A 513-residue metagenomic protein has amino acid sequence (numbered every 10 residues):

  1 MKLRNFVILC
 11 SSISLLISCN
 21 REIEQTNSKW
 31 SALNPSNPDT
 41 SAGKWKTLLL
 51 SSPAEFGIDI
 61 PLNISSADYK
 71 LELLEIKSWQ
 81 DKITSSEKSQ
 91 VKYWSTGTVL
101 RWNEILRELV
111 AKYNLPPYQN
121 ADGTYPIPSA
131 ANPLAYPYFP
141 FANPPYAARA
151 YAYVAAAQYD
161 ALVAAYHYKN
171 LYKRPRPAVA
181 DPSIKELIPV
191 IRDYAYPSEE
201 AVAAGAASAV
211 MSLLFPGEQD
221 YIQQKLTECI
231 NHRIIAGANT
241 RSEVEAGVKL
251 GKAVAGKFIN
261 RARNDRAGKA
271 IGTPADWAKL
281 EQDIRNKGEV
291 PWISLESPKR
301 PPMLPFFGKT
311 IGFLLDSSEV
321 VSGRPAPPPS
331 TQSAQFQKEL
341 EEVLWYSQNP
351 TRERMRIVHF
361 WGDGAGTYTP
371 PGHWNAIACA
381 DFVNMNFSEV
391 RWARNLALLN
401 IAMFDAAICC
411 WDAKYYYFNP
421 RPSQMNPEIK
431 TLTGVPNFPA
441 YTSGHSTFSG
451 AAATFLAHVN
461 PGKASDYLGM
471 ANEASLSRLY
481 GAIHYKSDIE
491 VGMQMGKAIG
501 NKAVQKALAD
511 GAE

Functional and structural regions predicted by a protein language model:
M1-V7: Bacterial N-terminal signal peptides that target proteins for export
V7-I8, V179: A broad, structure-centric signal for solvent-exposed, well-ordered loop/edge residues that line or flank functional
C10-I13: Extended effector regions of multi-domain proteins
L15-S18: C-terminal motif of bacterial Sec signal peptides marking the signal peptidase cleavage site
N20-E513: Acidic/polar surface patches and capping/hinge elements
